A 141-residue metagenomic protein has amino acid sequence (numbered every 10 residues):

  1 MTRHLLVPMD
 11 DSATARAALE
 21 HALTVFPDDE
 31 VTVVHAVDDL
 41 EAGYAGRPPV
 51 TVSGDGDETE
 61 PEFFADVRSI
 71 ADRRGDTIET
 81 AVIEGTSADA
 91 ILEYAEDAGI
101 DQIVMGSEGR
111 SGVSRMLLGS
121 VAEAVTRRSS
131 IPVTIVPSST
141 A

Functional and structural regions predicted by a protein language model:
R3-G46: Small/aliphatic-rich secondary-structure junction motif
H21, E58-V67, A90: Short, solvent-exposed amphipathic alpha-helices that sit in or adjacent to ligand/effector-binding or catalytic
T32, E79, T134: Conserved beta-strand positions in the Rossmann-like core of class I SAM-dependent methyltransferases
A36-E62: Acidic, proline/glycine-rich short linear motifs
P48-V52, D97-A98, V121-A122: Short, hinge-like loop/turn segments at secondary-structure boundaries
D72-I103, R128, T140-A141: Structural beta-alpha unit
Q102-A141: Gly/Ser-rich helix-loop-strand patches that form or flank binding pockets for ribonucleotide-derived cofactors
